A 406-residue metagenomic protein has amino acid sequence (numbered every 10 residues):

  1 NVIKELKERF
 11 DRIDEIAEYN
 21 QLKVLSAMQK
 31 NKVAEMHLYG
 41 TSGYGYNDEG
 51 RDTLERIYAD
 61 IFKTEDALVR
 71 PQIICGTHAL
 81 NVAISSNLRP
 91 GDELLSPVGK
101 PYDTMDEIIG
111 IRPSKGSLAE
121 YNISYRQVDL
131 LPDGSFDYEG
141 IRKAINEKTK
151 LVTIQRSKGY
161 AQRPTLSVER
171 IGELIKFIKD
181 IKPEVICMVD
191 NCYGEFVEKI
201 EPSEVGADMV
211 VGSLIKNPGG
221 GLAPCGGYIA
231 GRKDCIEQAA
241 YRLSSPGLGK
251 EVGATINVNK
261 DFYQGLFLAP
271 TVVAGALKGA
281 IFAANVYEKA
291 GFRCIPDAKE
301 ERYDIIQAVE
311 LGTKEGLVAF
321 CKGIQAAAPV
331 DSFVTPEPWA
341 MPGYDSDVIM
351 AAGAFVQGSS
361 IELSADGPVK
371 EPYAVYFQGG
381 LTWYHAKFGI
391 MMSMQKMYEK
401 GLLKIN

Functional and structural regions predicted by a protein language model:
N1-K7, D14, V24-K30, A34-H37 (+6 more regions): Conserved PLP-enzyme active-site core in the AAT-like
A17-Q21: Acidic, PIN/NYN-like endoribonuclease modules and their adjacent C-terminal/linker elements
L38-L68: Active-site-flanking structural segment that lines cofactor/substrate pockets
D60-T64, S114-I123, P329-V330: Short helix-loop-beta junction
D66-V69, D92-L95, K150-L151, E184-C187 (+6 more regions): Structural motif
E288-I405: Conserved C-terminal alpha-helix-loop-beta "cap" of PLP-dependent enzymes that closes/shapes the active-site mouth
